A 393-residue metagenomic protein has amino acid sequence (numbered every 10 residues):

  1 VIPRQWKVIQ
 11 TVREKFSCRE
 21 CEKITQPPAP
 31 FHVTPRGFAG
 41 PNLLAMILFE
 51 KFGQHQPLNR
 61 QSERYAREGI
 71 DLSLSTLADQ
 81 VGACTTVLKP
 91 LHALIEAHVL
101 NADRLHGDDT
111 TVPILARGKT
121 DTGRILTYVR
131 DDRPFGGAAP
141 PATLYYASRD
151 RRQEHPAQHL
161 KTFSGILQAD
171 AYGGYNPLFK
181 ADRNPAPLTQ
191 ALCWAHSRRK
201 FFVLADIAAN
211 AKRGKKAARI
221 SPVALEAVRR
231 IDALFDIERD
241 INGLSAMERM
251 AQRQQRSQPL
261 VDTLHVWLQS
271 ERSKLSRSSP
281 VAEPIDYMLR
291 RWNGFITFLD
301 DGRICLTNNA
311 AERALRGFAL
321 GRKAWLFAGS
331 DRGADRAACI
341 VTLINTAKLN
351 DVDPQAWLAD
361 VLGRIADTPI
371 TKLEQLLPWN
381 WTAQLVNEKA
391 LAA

Functional and structural regions predicted by a protein language model:
V1-W6: Short Cys/His-rich Zn2+-coordinating modules
V8-A393: Catalytic center-proximal scaffold of phosphoryl-transfer enzymes
